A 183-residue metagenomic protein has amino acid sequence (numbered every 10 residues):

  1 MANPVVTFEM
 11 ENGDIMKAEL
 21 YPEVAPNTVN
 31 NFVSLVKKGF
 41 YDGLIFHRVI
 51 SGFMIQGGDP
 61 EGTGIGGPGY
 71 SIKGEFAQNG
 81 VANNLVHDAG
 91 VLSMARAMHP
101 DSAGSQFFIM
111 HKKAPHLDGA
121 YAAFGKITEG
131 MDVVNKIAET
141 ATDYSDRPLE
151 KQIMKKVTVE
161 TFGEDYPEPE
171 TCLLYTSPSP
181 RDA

Functional and structural regions predicted by a protein language model:
A2-V6: Short structural boundary motif marking the start of a folded domain
E11-G13: Glycine-centered tight beta-turn/hairpin loop motif at sheet-sheet or coil-to-beta transitions
M16-D101: Internal glycine-rich, Lys/Arg-flanked active-site/core loops of soluble domains
M54, V91-A95, G104-I137: Active-site scaffold segments
A141-E150: Short proline/glycine-enriched turn/loop segments at secondary-structure junctions
F162-T171: Short acidic, Gly/Pro-enriched loop/turn segments at secondary-structure junctions
Y175-A183: Single conserved hydrophobic/aromatic residue that forms the stacking wall/gate of nucleotide- or nucleobase-binding
